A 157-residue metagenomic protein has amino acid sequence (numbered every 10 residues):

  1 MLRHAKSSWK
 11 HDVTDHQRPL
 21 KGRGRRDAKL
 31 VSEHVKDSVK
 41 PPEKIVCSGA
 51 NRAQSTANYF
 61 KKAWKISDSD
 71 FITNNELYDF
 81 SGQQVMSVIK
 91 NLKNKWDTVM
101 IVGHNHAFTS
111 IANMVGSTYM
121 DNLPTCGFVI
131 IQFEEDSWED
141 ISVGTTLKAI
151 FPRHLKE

Functional and structural regions predicted by a protein language model:
M1-L77, M120-P124: Active-site-proximal alpha-helix that buttresses catalytic centers in soluble enzyme cores
H11, T56-A57, Q83, S110-N113: Short glycine-/acidic-enriched loop or helix-start segments at secondary-structure transitions that form or flank
Y59-F60, M114, E134: Residue-level signal for well-ordered alpha-helical positions
L77-K93: Short phosphate-binding loop-to-helix
K90-M100, S142-R153: A polyampholytic, Gly/Pro-enriched intrinsically disordered region
L92-K95, M100, N105-C126: Non-DNA-binding regulatory cores of transcription-related proteins, predominantly C-terminal effector-binding
T118-P152: Domain-level recognition of soluble alpha/beta enzyme cores, biased toward histidine phosphatases/phosphomutases
